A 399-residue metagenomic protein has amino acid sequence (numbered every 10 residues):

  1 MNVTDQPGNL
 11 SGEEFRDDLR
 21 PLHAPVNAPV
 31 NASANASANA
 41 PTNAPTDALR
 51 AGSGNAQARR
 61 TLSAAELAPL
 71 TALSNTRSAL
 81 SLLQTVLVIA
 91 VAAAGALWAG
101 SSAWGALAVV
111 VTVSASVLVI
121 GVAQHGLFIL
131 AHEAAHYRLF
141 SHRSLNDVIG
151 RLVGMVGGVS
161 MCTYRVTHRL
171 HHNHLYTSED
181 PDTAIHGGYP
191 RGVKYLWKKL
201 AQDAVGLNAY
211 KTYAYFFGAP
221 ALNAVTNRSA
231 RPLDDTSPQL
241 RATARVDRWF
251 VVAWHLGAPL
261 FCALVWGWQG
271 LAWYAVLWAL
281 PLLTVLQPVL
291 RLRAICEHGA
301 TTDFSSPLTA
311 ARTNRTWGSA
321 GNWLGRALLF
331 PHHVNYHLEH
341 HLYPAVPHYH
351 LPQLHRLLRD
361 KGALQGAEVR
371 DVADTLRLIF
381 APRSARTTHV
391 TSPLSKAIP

Functional and structural regions predicted by a protein language model:
M1-I120, M155-V276, H348-P399: Non-catalytic, topology-defining segments of multipass membrane proteins
A92, A135, L139-F140, S305 (+1 more regions): Active-site-flanking alpha-helical
V119-A131, S160, Y164, N208-T212 (+1 more regions): Transmembrane alpha-helical segments that form the membrane-embedded catalytic/substrate-channel core of multi-pass
L127-H136, Y164-Y176, R293-T302, F330-V346: Histidine-centered catalytic micro-motifs
L130-I149, Y176-G187: Aspartate-rich (DDxxD/NDxxD/DxxxD) Mg2+/diphosphate-binding motifs and their adjoining helix-loop segments
L152, A311-L328: Cytosolic juxtamembrane regulatory segments of multi-pass membrane proteins
V205, A209, L324-V334: Long helical/loop segments within the catalytic core of UDP-sugar-dependent glycosyltransferases, especially the large
